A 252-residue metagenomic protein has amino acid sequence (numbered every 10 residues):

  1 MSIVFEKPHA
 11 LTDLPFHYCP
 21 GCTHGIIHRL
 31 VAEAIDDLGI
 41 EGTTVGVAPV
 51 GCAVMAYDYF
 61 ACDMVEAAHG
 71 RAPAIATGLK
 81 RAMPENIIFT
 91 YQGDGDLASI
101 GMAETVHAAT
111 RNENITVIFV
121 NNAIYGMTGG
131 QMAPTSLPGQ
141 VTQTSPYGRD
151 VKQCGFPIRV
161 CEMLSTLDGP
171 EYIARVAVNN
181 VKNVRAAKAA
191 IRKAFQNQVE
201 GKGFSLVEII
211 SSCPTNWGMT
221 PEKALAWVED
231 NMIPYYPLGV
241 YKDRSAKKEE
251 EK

Functional and structural regions predicted by a protein language model:
M1-F89, E200: Thiamine diphosphate
M1-V4, P8, D13-L14, V199-K252: Flexible, low-complexity linker and terminal segments
T43-G46, N86-F89, N114-I118, E162 (+2 more regions): Structural motif
V50-C52, N122-I124, N180, E208-N216: Glycine-rich beta-alpha junction loops
V50-G126, A189-K193: Thiamine diphosphate
C62-V65, A108, A133-L137, K223-A226: Short, hinge-like loop/turn segments at secondary-structure boundaries
M102-H107, M127-V141: Active-site-proximal loop->helix
A133-E200: Conserved thiamine diphosphate
